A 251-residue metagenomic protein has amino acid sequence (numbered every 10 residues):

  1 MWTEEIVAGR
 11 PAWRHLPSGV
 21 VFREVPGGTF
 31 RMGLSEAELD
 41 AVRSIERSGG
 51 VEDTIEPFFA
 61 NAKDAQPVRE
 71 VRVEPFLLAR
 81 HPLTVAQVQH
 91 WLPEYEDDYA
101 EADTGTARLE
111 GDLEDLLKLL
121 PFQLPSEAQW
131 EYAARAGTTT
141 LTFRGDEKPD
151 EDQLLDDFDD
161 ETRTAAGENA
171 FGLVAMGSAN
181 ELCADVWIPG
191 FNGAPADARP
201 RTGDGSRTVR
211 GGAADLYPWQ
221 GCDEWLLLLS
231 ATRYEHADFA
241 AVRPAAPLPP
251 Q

Functional and structural regions predicted by a protein language model:
M1-E24: GGW-centered surface loops in extracellular recognition modules
R10-A12, E56-P67, E224-A231: Short, P/G- and charge-enriched loop/turn segments at secondary-structure junctions
V21, A79, A170: Glycine/small-residue-rich pyrophosphate-binding loop that anchors the diphosphate of NDP-sugar donors
V21, P26, P67, R72-E74 (+6 more regions): Residues that flank catalytic or metal-binding motifs in active/ligand-binding sites
E24-G27, L34, R80, A184 (+4 more regions): Pocket-edge structural micro-motifs
G33-P149, I188, Q251: Active-site microenvironments of metalloenzymes and redox enzymes
D53, G105-W225: Functional-site microenvironments in short loops/helix caps that host divalent-cation chemistry
R233-P250: Short, structured beta-strand segments at or near domain termini in extracellular proteins/domains
